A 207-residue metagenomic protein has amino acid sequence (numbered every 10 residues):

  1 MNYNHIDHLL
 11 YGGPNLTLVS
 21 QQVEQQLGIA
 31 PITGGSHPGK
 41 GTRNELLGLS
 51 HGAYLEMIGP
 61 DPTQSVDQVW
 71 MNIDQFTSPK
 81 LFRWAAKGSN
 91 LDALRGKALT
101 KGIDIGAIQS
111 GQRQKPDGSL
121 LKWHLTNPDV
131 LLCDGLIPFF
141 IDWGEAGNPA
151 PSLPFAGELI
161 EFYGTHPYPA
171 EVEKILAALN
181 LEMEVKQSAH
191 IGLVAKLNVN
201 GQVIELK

Functional and structural regions predicted by a protein language model:
M1-I6, G12-I32, L49-K207: Glyoxalase I/VOC metalloenzyme domain signal
H37-K40, K115: A short beta-turn/loop motif at secondary-structure boundaries
K40-G41, K80: Short, basic and Ser/Thr-rich N-terminal targeting/leader segments
